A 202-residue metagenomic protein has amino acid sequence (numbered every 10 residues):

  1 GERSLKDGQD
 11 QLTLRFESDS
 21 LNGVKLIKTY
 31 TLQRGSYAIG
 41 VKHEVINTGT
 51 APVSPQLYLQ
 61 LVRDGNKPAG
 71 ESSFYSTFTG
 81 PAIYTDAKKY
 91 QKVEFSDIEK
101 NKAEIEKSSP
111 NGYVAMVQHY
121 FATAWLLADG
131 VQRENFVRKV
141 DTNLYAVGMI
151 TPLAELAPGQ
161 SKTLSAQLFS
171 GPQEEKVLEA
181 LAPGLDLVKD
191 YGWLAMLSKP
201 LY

Functional and structural regions predicted by a protein language model:
G1-V188: Soluble non-transmembrane domains of integral membrane proteins
P183-Y202: Short, membrane-interfacial amphipathic segments enriched in basic
